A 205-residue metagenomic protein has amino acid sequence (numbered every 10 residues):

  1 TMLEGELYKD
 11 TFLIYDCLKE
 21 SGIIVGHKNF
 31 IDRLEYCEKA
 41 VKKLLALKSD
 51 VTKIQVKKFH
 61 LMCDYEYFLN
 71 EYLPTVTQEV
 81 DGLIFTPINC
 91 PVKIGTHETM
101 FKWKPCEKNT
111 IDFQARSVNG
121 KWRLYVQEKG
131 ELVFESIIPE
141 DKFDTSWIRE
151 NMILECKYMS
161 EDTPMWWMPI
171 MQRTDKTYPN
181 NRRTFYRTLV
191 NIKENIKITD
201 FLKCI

Functional and structural regions predicted by a protein language model:
T1-T75: Covalent nucleotidyltransferase
K42-I205: Nucleic-acid 5′ end/cap handling module spanning
